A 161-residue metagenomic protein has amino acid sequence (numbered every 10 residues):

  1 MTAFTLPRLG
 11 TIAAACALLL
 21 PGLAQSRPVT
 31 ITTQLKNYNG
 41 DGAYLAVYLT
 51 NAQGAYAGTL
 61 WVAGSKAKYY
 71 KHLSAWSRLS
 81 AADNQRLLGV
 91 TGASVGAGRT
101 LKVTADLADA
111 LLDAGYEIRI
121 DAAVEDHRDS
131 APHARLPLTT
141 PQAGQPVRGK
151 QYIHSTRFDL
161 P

Functional and structural regions predicted by a protein language model:
M1-A13: Bacterial N-terminal signal peptides that target proteins for export
L19-P21: N-terminal signal peptide c-region/cleavage motif recognized by signal peptidases
A24-S26: Boundary at the C-terminal end of the N-terminal hydrophobic targeting segment
P28-N39: Short amphipathic, basic-aromatic surface patches that mediate peripheral association with negatively charged
D41-L45: Short coil-to-beta strand junction motifs in C2/discoidin
A46-T50, R119-D121: Beta-strand signatures of extracellular beta-sandwich domains
A52-G115: Structured domain cores in non-transmembrane regions
L107-D109, D113-P161: Glycine-rich, aromatic-bearing surface loops/beta-hairpins
